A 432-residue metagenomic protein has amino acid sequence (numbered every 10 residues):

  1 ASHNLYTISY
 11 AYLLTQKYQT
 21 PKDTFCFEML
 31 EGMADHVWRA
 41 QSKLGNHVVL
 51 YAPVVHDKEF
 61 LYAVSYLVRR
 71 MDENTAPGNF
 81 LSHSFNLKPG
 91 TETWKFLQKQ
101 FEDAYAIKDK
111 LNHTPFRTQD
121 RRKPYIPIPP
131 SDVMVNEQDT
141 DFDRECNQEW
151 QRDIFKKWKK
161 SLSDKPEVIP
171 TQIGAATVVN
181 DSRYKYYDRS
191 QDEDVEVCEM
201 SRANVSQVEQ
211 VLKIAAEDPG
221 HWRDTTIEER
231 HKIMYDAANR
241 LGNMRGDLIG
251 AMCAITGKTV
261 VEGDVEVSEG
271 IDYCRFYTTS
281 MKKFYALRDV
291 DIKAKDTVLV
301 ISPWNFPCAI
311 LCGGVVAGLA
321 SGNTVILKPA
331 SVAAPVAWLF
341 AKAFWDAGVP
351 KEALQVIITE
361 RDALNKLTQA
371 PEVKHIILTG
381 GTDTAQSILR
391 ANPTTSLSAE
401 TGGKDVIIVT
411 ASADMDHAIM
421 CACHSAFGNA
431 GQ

Functional and structural regions predicted by a protein language model:
A1-R39, K43: Long hydrophobic segments that form regular secondary structure
L5-Y10, A34-W38, D57-L61, N79-F80 (+11 more regions): Flexible loop/turn segments at secondary-structure boundaries
L14-F25, K43-V49, T75, A370-V373 (+1 more regions): Glycine-enriched alpha-helix->loop->beta-strand junction motifs that scaffold or abut catalytic
L14-F25, R223, G242-N243, M281-Y285 (+2 more regions): Secondary-structure transition/capping motifs at alpha-helix termini and the adjoining loop/turn into the next element
N46-H47, V55-K213, E217-G220, D224 (+5 more regions): Terminal low-complexity tails and localization/encapsulation signals of metabolic enzymes
K283-K351: Conserved small-residue-rich beta-alpha loop and adjacent elements that most often cradle the phosphate/pyrophosphate
G348, P371, H375, T382-Q432: ALDH superfamily catalytic-core signature
Q355-K374: A structured beta-alpha segment of the ubiquitous adenosine-cofactor-binding alpha/beta core
